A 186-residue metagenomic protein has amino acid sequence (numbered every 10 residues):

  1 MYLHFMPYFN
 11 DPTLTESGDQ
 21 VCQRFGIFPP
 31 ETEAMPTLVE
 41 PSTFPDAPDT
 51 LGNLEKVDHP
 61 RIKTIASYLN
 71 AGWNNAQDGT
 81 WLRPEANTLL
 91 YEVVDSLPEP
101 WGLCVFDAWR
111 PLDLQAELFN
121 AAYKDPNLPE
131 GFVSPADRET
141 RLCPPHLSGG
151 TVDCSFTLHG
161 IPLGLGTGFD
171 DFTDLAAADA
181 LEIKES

Functional and structural regions predicted by a protein language model:
M1-A108, A116-S186: Extracytoplasmic cell-surface/polysaccharide-interacting catalytic and binding patches
P111: Segments that shape or occlude catalytic/ligand-binding pockets
